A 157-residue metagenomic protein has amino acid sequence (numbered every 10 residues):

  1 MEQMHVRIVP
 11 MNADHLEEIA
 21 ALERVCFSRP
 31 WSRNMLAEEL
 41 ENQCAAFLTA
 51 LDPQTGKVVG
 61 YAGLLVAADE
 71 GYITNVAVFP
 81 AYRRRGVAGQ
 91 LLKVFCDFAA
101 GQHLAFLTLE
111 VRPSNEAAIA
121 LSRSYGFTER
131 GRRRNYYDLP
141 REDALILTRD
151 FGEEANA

Functional and structural regions predicted by a protein language model:
Q3-M4, P10-R83, L92-F98, Q102 (+1 more regions): Acetyl-CoA-dependent GNAT
F79, R83, R112-S114, L139: Residue-level recognition of the GNAT/N-acetyltransferase active site
L92, N115-A118, N135-P140: Short glycine/proline-centered loop/turn elements that form peptide/ligand docking sites
T108-E110, T128-A144: Conserved catalytic-core motifs of GNAT/GCN5-like acyltransferases
S122, F127, L147: Conserved active-site tyrosine of GNAT-family acetyltransferases
